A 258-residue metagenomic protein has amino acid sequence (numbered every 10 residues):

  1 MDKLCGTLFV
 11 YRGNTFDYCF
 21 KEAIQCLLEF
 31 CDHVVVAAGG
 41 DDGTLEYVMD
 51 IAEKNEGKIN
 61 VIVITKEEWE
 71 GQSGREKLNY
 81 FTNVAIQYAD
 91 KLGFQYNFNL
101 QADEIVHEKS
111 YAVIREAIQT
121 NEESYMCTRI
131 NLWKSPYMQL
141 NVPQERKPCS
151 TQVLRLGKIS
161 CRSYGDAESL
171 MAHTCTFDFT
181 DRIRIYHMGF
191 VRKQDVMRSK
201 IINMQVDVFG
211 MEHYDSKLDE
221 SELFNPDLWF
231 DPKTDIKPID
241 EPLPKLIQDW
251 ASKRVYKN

Functional and structural regions predicted by a protein language model:
D2-L8, L27, D32-A37, I185: Hydrophobic targeting segments
L4-Y11, C19, A37-N99: Active-site-proximal specificity loops/subdomain of glycosyltransferases
L8-F16, H33-T44, I239, K245-A251 (+1 more regions): Glycosyltransferases that elongate glycans
R12-F30: Short, well-formed alpha-helical segments that are part of the catalytic scaffolds of diverse glycosyltransferases
E22-A23, Y47, A112-E116: A short acidic, amphipathic alpha-helical/loop segment
L28, M49-K54, R115-T120: Short, surface-exposed basic-aromatic patches at helix termini and helix-loop junctions that form
C31, F94, A102, N121-E122: Short, well-ordered alpha-helix to beta-strand connector turns
R75-I86, I105-N258: Catalytic-site signature of metal-activated, phosphate-bearing donor transferases, centered on the GT-A/GT-A-like
